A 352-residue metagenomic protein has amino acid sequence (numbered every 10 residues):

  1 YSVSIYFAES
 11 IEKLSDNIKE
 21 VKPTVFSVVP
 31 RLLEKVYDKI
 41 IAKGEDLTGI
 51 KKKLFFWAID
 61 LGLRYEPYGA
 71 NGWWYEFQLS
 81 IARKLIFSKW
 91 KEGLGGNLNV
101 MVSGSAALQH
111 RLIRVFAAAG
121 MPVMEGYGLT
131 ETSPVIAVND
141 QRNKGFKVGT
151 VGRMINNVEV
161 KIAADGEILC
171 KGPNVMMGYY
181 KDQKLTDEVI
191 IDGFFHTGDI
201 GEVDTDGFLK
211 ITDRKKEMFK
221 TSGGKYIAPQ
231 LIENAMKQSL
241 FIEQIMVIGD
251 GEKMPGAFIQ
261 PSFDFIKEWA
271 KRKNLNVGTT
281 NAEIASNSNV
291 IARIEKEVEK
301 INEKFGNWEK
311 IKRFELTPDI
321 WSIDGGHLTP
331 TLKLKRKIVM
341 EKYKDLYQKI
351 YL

Functional and structural regions predicted by a protein language model:
Y1-Y6, G120-P122: A short helix-loop-beta submotif of the ANL/AMP-binding
V3-V21, S27, G49, I227-I232: ATP-dependent adenylate-forming carboxylate-activation enzymes
S15, F87-W90, D187, E233: Short hydrophobic/charged patches on amphipathic alpha-helices used for structural packing and interfaces
T24-S27, K39-F146, E243: Gly/Ser/Thr-rich phosphate-binding loop
K144, V148, V175-G198, I232-E233 (+2 more regions): Conserved ANL (AMP-binding/adenylate-forming) active-site segment centered on the GW(Y/F)…HTG consensus within
M154-T221, Q238: Conserved ATP-binding/catalytic segment of the ANL
I200, T205, S239-F265: C-terminal boundary motif of the adenylate-forming
F219, Q244-M246, W269, E295-L352: Conserved C-terminal "lid"/linker of ANL adenylate-forming enzymes
